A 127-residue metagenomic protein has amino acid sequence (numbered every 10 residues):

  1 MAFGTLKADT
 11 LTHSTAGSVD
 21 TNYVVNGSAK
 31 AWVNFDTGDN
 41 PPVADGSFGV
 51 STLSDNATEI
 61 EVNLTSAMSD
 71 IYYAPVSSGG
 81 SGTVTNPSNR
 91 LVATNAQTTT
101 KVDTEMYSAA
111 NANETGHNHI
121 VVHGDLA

Functional and structural regions predicted by a protein language model:
A2-M68, K101, E105-A127: Extracellular receptor-binding modules and their adjoining Ser/Thr/Gly/Asp/Asn-rich linkers
S69-Q97: Terminal beta-strand-rich extracellular "head" domains that mediate receptor/glycan or other ligand binding
